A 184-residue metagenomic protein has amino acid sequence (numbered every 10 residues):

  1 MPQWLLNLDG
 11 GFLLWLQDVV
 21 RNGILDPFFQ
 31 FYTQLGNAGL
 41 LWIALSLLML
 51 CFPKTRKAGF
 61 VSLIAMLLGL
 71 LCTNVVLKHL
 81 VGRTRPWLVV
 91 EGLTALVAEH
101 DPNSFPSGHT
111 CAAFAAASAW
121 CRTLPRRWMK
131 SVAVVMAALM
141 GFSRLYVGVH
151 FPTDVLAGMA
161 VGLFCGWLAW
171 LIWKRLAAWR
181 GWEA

Functional and structural regions predicted by a protein language model:
M1-L40, N74-P102, E183-A184: N-terminal transmembrane-helix/juxtamembrane module of multi-pass inner/ER membrane proteins
I24, K54-G59, P125-S131: Membrane-helix interface segments
W42-P53, A113-C121: Hydrophobic, aromatic-rich transmembrane alpha-helices and their immediate juxtamembrane boundary segments
L45-L71: Interfacial segments of alpha-helical transmembrane regions
M49, T73, L77-G82, C121 (+1 more regions): Membrane-water interface at transmembrane helix exits
V61, A65-L70, N74, G158 (+2 more regions): Alpha-helical transmembrane segments in multi-pass membrane proteins
I64-L80, S131-S143: Small-polar-interrupted transmembrane alpha-helices in polytopic inner-membrane proteins
T94-A184: Membrane-embedded catalytic cores of phosphoryl/pyrophosphoryl-handling enzymes
